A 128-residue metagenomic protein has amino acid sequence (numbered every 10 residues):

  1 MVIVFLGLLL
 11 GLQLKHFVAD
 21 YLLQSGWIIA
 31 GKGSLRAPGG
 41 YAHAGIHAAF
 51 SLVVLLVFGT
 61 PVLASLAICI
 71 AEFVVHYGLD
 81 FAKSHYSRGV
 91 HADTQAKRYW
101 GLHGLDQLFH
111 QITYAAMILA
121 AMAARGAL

Functional and structural regions predicted by a protein language model:
M1-L128: Hydrophobic alpha-helical transmembrane segments
